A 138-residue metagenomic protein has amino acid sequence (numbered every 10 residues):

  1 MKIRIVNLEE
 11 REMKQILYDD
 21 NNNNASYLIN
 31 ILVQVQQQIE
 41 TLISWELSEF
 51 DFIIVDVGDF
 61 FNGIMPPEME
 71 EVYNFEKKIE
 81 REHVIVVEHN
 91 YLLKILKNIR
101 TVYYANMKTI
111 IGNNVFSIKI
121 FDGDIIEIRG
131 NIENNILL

Functional and structural regions predicted by a protein language model:
M1-L138: Structured alpha/beta or helical-core interaction and ligand-binding surfaces enriched in interleaved
